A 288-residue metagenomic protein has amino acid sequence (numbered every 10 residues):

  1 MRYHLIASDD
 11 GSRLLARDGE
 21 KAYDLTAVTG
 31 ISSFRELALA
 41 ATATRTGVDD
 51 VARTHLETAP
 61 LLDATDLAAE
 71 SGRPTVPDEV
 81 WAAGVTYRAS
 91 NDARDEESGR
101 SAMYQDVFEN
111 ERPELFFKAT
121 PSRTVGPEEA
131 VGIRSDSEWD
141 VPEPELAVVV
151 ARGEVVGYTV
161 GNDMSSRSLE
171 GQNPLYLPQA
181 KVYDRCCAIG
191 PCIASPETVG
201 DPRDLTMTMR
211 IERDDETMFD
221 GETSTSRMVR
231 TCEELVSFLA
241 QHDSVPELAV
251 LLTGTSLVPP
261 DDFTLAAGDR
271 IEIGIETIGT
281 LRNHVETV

Functional and structural regions predicted by a protein language model:
M1-V80, T287: Generic N-terminal segment detector
Y3, S12-R13, E145, T206-T208 (+1 more regions): Short, acidic/polar N-cap/turn motifs at the starts of alpha helices
A7-D10, A16-K21, V150-E154, E212-E216 (+1 more regions): Short acidic-glycine loop/turn motifs at beta-strand connectors
A22-Y23, Y87, M218: Short, isolated positions in well-ordered beta-strands
T29, N162, S224-T225: A generic structural motif
G47-V199, M207-R210: Active-site microenvironments in enzyme catalytic cores
R167-V288: Catalytic-pocket segment enriched in acidic/His residues
